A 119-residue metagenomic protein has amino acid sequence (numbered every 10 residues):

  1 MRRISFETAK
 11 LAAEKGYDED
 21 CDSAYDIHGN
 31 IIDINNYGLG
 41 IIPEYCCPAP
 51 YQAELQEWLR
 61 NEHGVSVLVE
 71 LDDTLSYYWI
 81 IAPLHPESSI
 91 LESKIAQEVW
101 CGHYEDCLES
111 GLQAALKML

Functional and structural regions predicted by a protein language model:
M1-L119: Glycine-rich anion-binding surface patch
